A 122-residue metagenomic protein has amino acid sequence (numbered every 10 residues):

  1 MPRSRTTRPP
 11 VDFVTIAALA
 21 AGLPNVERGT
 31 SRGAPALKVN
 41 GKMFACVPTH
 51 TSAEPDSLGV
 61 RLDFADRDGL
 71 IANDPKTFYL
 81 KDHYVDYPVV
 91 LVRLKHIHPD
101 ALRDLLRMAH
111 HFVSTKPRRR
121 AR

Functional and structural regions predicted by a protein language model:
M1-R122: Charge-dense, helix-prone N-terminal extensions
